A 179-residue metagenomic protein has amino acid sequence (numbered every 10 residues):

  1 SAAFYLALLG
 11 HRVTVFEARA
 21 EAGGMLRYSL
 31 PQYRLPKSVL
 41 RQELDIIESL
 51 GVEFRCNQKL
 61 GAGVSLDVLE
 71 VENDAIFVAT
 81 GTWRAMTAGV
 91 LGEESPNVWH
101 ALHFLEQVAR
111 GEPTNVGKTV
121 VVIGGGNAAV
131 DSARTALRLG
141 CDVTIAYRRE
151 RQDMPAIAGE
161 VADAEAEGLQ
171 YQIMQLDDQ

Functional and structural regions predicted by a protein language model:
S1-F16, R55-E70, R84-M86, H103-A158: Rossmann-like dinucleotide/flavin-binding elements
S1-G23, R27-Y28, R34-L35, E72-G81: Compact, aliphatic and Gly/Pro-tolerant "microcore" segments centered on a short helix or tight beta-hairpin and their
L9, Q32, E93-P96, L139: Glycine-rich, phosphate-binding/catalytic loops in enzymes
V15, R19-L50, F54, E106-V108 (+1 more regions): Rossmann-like dinucleotide-binding cores of NAD(P)H-dependent redox enzymes
R41-L91, Q179: Feature captures the FAD/FMN-dependent oxidoreductase FAD-binding
G51, N73, S95, G117-K118 (+2 more regions): Short, well-ordered alpha-helix to beta-strand connector turns
V78-A79, H100, V122: Redox-cofactor binding/interface segments in oxidoreductases and associated redox assembly factors
V90-E106: A short, gly/pro- and small-residue-rich
